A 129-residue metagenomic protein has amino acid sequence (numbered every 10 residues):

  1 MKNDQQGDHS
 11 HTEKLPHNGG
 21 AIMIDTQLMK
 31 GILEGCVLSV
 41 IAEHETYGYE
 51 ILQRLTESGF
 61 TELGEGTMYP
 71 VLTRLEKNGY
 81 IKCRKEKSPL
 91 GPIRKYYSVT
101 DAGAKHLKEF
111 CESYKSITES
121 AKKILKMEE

Functional and structural regions predicted by a protein language model:
M1-L33, I117: Intrinsically disordered, low-complexity serine/threonine- and proline-rich regulatory segments
N3, H17-N18, K105-E129: Amphipathic alpha-helical dimerization/coiled-coil segments that flank or bridge DNA-binding/regulatory modules
D25-T67: N-terminal helix-turn-helix DNA-binding core of bacterial DNA-binding proteins
S39, Q53, T73, K82 (+1 more regions): A cross-family signal for key residues in well-ordered alpha-helices that form functional helical elements
N78-I93, S98: Beta-hairpin "wing" of winged helix-turn-helix
I93-C111: Basic, amphipathic "hinge/linker" alpha-helix immediately C-terminal to the N-terminal HTH DNA-binding motif
